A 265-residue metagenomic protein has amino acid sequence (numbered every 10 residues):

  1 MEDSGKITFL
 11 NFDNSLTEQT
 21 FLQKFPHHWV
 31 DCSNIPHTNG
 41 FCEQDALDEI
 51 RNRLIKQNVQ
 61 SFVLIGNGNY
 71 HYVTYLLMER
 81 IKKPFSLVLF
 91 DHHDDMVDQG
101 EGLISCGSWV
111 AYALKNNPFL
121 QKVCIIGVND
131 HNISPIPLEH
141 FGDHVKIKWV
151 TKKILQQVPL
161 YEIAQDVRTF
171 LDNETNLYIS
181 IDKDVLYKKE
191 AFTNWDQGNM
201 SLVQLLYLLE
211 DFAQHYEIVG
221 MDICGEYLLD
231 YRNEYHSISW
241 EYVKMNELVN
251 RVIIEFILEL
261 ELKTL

Functional and structural regions predicted by a protein language model:
M1, Y112, S134-P137, E210: Intrinsically disordered, low-complexity boundary segments flanking structured domains
E2-I65, N69-S86, P118, I126-H131 (+1 more regions): Catalytic cores of soluble, metal-dependent hydrolases
V73-I125: Hydrophobic alpha-helical segments and helix pairs
D98-E101, S134-E139, K189-F192: A short secondary-structure junction signal
C106-G107, H140-D143, Q197-G198: Short, hinge-like loop/turn segments at secondary-structure boundaries
L114-N117, V123-I126, S134-H144: Surface-exposed beta-loop interaction hotspot
